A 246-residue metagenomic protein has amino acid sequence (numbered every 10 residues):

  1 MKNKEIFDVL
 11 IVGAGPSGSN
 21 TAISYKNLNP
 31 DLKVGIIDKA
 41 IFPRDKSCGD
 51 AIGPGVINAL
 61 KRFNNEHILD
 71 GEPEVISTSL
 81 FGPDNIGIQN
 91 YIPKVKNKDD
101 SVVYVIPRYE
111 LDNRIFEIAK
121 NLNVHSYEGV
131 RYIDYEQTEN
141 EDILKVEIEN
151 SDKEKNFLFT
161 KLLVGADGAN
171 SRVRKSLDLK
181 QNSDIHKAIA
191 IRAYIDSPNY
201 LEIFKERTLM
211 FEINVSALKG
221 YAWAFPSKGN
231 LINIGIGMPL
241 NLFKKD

Functional and structural regions predicted by a protein language model:
K2-S17, G35: Beta1/beta-strand and adjacent pyrophosphate-binding region of the FAD-binding site in flavoprotein oxidoreductases
F7, L32-K33, K161-L162: Nucleotide donor/acceptor-binding cores
L10-V12, S24-C48: Glycine-rich FAD pyrophosphate-binding loop
N20: Conserved SAM/SAH-binding loop-helix junction of Class I S-adenosyl-L-methionine-dependent methyltransferases
I23, N27, N58, E117 (+2 more regions): Short, well-ordered alpha-helices that flank and scaffold nucleotide-derived cofactor binding pockets
P30, I57, K61-R114: A conserved beta-strand/loop capping segment in the N-terminal third of enzymes that catalyze redox or closely related
A40-F63: Conserved N-terminal glycine-rich FAD pyrophosphate-binding loop of Rossmann-like flavoproteins
I118-D246: Predominantly flavin-linked oxidoreductase catalytic cores and closely associated redox partners
